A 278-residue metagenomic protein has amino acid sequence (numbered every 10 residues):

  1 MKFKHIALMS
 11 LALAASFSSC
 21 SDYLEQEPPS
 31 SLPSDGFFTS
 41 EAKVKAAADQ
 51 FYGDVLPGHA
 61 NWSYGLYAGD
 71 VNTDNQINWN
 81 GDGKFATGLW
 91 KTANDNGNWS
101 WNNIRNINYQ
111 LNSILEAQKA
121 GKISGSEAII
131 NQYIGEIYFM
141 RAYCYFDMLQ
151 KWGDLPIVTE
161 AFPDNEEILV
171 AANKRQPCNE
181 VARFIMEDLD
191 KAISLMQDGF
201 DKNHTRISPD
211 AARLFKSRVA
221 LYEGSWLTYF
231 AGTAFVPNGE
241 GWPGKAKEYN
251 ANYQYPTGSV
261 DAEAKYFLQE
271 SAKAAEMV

Functional and structural regions predicted by a protein language model:
M1-P29: Bacterial Sec-dependent N-terminal signal peptides
C20-Y67, P243, A275-E276: Membrane-proximal, proline-rich intrinsically disordered regions
P33, E41-H59, I77-W152, I168-H204 (+1 more regions): Conserved, well-structured interaction surfaces
A142, L214-W226: Amphipathic alpha-helical repeat scaffolds of TPR domains
L149-Q150, P156, F200, Y222-A231: Short coil/turn linking the two alpha-helices of tandem helical-hairpin repeats
G232-A262: A solvent-exposed, charged loop/short amphipathic helix patch at secondary-structure junctions
S259, Y266-V278: Polar, glycine-rich mid-to-C-terminal structural blocks that act as macromolecule-binding/assembly scaffolds
